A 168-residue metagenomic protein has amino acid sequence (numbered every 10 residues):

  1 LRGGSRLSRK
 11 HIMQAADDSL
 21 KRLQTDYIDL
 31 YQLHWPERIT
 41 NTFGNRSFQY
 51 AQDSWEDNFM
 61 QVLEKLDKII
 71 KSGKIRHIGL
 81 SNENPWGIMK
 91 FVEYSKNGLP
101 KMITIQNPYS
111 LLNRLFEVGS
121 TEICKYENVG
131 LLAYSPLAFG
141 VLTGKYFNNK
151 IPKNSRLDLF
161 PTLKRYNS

Functional and structural regions predicted by a protein language model:
L1, R9-M13, D26, K65-K71: N-terminal binding-site loop/beta-alpha segment at the start of enzyme catalytic domains that lines or forms
L1-M13, F48-D57: Active-site mouth loops of central-metabolism enzymes
G4, L20, L112: Glycine-/small-residue-rich active-site loops that bind phosphorylated ligands and cofactors
H11-Y31, K96: CE4/NodB-like, metal-dependent polysaccharide N-deacetylase domain that modifies extracellular/periplasmic N-acetylated
P36-S168: Beta/alpha (TIM)-barrel catalytic core signal, keyed to glycine-rich beta->alpha loops juxtaposed to Asp/Glu that bind
